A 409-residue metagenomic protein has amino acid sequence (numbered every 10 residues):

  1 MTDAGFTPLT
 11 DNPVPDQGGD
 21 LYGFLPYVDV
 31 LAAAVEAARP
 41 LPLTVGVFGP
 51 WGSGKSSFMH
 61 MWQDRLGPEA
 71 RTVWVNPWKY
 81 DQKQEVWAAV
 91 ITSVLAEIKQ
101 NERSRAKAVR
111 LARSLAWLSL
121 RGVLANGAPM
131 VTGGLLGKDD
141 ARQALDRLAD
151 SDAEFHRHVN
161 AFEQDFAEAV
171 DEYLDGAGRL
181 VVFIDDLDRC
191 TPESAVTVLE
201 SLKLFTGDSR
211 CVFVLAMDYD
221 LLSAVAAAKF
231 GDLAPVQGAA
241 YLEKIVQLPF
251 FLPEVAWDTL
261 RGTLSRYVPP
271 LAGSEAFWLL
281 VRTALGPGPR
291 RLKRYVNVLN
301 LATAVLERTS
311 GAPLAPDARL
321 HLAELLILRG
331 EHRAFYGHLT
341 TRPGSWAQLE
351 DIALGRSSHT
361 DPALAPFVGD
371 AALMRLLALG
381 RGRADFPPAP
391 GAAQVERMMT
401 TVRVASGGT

Functional and structural regions predicted by a protein language model:
M1-L41, V45, H60-R71, Y80 (+10 more regions): The feature marks long, low-complexity, polar/acidic/proline-rich intrinsically disordered regions embedded in large
V47, W51: The conserved Walker
K55: Conserved lysine of the Walker
E85-V90: Conserved P-loop
S194-V198, A228-Q237: Substrate-gripping "pore-loop 1 plus following alpha2 helix"
T206-D232: Sensor-1/coupling segment of RecA-like P-loop NTPase cores
A234-G262: Conserved P-loop NTPase catalytic core
